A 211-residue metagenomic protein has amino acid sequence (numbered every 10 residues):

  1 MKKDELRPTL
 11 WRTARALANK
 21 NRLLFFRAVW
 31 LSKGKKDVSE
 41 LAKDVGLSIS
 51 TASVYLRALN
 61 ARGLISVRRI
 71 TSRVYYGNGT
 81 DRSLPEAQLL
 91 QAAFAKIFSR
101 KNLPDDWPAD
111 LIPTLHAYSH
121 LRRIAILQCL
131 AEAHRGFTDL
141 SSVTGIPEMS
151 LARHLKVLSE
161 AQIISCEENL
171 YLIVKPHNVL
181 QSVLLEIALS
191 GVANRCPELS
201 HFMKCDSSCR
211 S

Functional and structural regions predicted by a protein language model:
M1-L10, R27, L31, T80-A131 (+1 more regions): Amphipathic alpha-helical dimerization/coiled-coil segments that flank or bridge DNA-binding/regulatory modules
W11-T51, I70-R82, L111-I146, L172-V179: N-terminal helix-turn-helix DNA-binding core of bacterial DNA-binding proteins
K43, N60-A61, S142, S159-E160: Alpha-helical residues within the helix-turn-helix
S50, R57, M149: Key DNA-contact positions within bacterial/archaeal DNA-binding proteins
L56-R57, L155-K156: Short, hydrophobic-biased segments on the C-terminal half of alpha helices that form "recognition helices"
A61-I70, G77-G79, A161-N169: Beta-hairpin "wing" of winged helix-turn-helix
E148-L155: Recognition helix of helix-turn-helix DNA-binding domains
E160-L172, P176-V183: C-terminal extensions
